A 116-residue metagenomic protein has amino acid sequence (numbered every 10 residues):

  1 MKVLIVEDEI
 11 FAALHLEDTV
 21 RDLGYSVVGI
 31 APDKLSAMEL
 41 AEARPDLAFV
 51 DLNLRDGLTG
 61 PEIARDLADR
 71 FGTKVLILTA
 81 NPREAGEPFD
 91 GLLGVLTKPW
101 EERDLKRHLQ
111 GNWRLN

Functional and structural regions predicted by a protein language model:
E7, T79: Conserved acidic carboxylate
I10-G29: Two-component/phosphorelay signaling modules centered on CheY-like receiver
E17, I30-L47: Acidic, metal-coordinating helix/loop segments flanking the phosphotransfer/catalytic sites of two-component signaling
D33, D56-I63: Acidic catalytic/metal-coordinating carboxylates
D51-L52: Active-site residues of response regulator receiver
P61-T73: Short amphipathic alpha-helix used as the core "switch/output" element in two-component signaling
P88-T97: As written
L96, W100-W113: C-terminal output helix
